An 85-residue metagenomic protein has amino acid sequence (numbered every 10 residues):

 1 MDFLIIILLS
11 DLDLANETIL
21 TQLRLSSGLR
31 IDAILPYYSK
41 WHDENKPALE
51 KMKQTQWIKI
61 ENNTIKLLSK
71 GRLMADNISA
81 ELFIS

Functional and structural regions predicted by a protein language model:
M1-E50: Hydrophobic, secondary-structure "cap" segments at the distal end of domains
N45-L49, I60-E61, S79: Alpha-helix boundary/capping detector
K53-N63: A short, conserved structural fragment
T64-L68: Minor-groove-contacting beta-hairpin "wing" of winged helix-turn-helix DNA-binding domains
K70-S85: Short, amphipathic alpha-helical interaction segments positioned at domain boundaries
